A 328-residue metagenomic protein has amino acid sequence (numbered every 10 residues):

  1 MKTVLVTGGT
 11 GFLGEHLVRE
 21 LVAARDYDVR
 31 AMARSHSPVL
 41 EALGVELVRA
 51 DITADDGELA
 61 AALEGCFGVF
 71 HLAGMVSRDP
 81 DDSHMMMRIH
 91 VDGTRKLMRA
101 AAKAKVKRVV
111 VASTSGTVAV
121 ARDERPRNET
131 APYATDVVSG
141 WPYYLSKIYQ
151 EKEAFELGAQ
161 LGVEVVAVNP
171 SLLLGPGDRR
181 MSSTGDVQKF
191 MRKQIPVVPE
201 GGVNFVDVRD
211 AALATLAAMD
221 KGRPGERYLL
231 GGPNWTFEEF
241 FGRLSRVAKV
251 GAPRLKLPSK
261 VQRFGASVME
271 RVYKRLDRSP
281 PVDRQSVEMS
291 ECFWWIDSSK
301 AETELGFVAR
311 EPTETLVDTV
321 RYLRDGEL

Functional and structural regions predicted by a protein language model:
T3-Y27: N-terminal Rossmann NAD(P)H-binding glycine-rich loop of SDR-like oxidoreductase domains
S37-E41, V45-D92, A100: NAD(P)H-binding glycine-rich loop region in Rossmannoid oxidoreductase-like domains and their noncatalytic homologs
I89-W141: Conserved Rossmann-fold NAD(P)-dependent oxidoreductase catalytic core, especially the SDR/UDP-sugar
S113, K152-P176: Conserved beta-loop-beta element that borders a ligand/cofactor-binding pocket
T135-S139, D186-V206, D210: A conserved pocket-lining segment of Rossmann-fold NAD(P)-dependent short-chain dehydrogenase/reductase
Q160-V163, G175-G185, A218-Y228, V250-A252: Glycine/proline-rich active-site loop of Rossmann-fold NAD(P)-dependent oxidoreductases
S182, P199-M219, E226: Substrate-positioning beta->alpha
A214-P281, S298, T303, P312-L328: Mid/C-terminal beta-alpha module of Rossmann-like enzyme folds, strongest in SDR-family dehydrogenases/epimerases
